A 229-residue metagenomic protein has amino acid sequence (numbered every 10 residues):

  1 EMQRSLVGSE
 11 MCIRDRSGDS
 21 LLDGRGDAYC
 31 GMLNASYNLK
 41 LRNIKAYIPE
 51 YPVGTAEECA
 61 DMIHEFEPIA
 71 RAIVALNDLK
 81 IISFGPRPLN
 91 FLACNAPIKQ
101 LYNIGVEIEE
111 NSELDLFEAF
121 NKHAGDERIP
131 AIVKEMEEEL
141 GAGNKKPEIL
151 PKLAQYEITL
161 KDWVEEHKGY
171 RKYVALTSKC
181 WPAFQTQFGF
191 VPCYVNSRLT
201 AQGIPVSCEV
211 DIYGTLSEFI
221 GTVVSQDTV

Functional and structural regions predicted by a protein language model:
E1, F84-P88, C180: Structural motif
M2-G8, C12: Single conserved hydrophobic/aromatic residue that forms the stacking wall/gate of nucleotide- or nucleobase-binding
E10, K45, K80, E107-I108 (+3 more regions): Beta-sheet entry/capping signal
M11-C12, E135-K161, E165-E166, Y170: Active-site loops and adjacent core secondary-structure elements that bind or stabilize anionic groups
I13-R16, K179-W181: Short loop/turn segments at strand-loop or loop-helix junctions that form parts of catalytic or ligand-binding pockets
R16-N144: Cap/lid and interdomain-hinge subdomains that line or gate substrate/regulatory clefts in soluble alpha/beta enzymes
A28, N90, Q100-N103, L153-V229: Anaerobic metallocofactor- and corrinoid-dependent redox/one-carbon enzyme cores, especially those from methanogenesis
